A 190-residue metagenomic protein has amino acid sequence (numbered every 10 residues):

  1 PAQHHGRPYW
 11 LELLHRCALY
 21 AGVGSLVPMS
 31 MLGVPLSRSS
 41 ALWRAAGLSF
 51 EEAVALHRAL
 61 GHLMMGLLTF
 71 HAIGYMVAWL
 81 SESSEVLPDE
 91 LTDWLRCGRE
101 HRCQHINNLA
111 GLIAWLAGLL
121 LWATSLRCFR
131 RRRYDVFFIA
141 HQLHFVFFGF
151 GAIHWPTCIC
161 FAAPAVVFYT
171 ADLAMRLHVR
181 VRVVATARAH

Functional and structural regions predicted by a protein language model:
P1-H190: FNR-like FAD-binding dehydrogenase module
